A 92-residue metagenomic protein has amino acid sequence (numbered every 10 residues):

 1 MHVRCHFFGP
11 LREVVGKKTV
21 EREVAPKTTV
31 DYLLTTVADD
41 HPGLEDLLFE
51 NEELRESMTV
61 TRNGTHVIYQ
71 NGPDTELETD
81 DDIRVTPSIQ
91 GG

Functional and structural regions predicted by a protein language model:
M1-G91: Ubiquitin-like/PB1-type beta-grasp interaction modules and other compact soluble beta-rich domains
